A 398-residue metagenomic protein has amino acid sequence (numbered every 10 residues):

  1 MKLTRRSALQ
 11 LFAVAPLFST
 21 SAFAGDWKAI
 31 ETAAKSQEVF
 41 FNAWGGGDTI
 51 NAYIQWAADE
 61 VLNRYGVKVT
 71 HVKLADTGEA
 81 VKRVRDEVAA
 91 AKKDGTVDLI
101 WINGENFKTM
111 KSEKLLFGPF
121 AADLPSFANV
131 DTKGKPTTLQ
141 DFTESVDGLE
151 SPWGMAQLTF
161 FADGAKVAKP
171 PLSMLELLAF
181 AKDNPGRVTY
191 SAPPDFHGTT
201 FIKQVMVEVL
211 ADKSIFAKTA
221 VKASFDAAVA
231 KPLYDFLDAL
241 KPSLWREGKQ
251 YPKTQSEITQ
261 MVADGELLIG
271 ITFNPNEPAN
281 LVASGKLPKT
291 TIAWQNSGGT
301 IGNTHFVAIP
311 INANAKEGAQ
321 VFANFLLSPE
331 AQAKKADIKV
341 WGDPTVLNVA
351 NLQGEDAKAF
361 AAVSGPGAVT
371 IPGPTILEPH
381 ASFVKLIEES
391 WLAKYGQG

Functional and structural regions predicted by a protein language model:
M1-V14: N-terminal secretory signal peptides and thylakoid transit peptides that target proteins across membranes
W27-K35, N42, G47-K68, F160: Short, polar/charged alpha-helical segment
W44-W56, V72-E79, T96-V97, W101-S256: Extracytoplasmic ligand-binding site segments that recognize negatively charged/polar headgroups
F107-T109, G270-P288: A ligand-binding cleft/hinge motif common to bilobed small-molecule-binding domains
F117-N129, E150, L178, A283 (+2 more regions): Short beta-strand->loop
A156, F236-L240, P275, L287-A308: Periplasmic-binding protein-like
Q260, G365-G398: Conserved C-terminal helix/tail region of periplasmic/extracytoplasmic solute-binding proteins
T300, H305-I371: Mature extracytoplasmic/periplasmic domains
